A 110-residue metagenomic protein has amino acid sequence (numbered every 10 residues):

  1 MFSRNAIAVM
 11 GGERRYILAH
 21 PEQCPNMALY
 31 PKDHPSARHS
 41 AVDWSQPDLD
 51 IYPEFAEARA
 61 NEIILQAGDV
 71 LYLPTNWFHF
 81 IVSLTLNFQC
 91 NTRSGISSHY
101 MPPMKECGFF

Functional and structural regions predicted by a protein language model:
M1-D69, W77-F110: Active-site region of the double-stranded beta-helix
